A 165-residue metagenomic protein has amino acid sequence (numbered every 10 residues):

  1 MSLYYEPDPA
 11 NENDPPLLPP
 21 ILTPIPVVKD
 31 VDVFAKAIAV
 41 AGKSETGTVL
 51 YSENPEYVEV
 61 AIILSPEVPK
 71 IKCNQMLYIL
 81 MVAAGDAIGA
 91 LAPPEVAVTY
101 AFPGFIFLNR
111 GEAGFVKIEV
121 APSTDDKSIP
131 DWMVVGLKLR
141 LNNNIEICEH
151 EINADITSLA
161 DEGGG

Functional and structural regions predicted by a protein language model:
S2-T46, P66-P93, G111-G165: Long, positively charged amphipathic alpha-helical accessory segments at protein N-termini or as interdomain linkers
E45-E59: N-terminal, Lys/Arg- and Ser/Thr-rich interaction peptides
E59-V60, K138: A generic structural motif
I62-L64: Polybasic, glycine- and aromatic-enriched phosphate-binding surface used to engage nucleic acids
V98-R110: Catalytic palm active-site di-aspartate
